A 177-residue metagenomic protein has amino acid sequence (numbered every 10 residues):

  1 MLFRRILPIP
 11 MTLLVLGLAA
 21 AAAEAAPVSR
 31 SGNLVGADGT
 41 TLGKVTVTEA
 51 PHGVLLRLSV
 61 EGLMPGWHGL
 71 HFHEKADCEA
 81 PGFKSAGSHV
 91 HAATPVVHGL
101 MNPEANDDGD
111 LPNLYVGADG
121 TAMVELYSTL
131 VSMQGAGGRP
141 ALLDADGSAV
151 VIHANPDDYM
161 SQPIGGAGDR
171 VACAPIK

Functional and structural regions predicted by a protein language model:
M1-M11: Bacterial N-terminal signal peptides that target proteins for export
L13-A23: Hydrophobic h-region of N-terminal signal peptides that target proteins for export in Gram-negative bacteria
A21-K177: N-terminal leader/targeting pre-sequences
